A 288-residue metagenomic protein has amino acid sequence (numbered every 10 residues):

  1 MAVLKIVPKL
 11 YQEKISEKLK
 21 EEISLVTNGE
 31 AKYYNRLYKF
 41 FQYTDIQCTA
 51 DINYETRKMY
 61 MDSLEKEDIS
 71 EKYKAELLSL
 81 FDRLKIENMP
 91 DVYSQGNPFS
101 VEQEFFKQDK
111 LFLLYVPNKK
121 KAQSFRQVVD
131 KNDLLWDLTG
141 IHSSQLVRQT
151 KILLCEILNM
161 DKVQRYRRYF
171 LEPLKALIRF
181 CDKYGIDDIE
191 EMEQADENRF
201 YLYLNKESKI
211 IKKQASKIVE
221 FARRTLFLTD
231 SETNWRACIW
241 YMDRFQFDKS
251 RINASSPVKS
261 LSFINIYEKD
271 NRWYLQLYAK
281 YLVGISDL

Functional and structural regions predicted by a protein language model:
M1-L288: Charge-rich, intrinsically disordered N-terminal extensions that act as flexible nucleic-acid engagement or regulatory
